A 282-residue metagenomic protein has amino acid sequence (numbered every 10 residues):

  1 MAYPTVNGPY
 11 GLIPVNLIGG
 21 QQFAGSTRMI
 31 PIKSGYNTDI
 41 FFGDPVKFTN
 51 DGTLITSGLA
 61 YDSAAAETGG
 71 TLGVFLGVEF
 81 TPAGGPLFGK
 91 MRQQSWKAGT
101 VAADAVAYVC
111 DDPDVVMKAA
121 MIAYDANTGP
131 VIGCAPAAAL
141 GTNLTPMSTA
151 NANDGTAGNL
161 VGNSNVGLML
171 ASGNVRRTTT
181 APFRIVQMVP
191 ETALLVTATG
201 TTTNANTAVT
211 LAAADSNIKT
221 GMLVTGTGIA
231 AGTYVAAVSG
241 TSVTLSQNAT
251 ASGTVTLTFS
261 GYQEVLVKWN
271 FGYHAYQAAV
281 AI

Functional and structural regions predicted by a protein language model:
M1-Y10, S172-L194, S260-I282: Protruding loop/beta-arch "assembly-hinge" segments enriched in small, turn-prone residues
A2-Y3, P14, G19-A138, T142-G155: A sequence-level detector for low-complexity, Ser/Thr- and acidic-rich stretches
V6-I13, G99-V101, N127-T128, N159-M169 (+1 more regions): Short amphipathic alpha-helical surface micro-motifs
Y10-V15, I30, V109-D111, I185 (+2 more regions): Generic hydrophobic, helix-prone segments enriched in Leu/Val/Ile
L12-V15, F23-A24, M29, T56 (+16 more regions): Intrinsically disordered, low-complexity, compositionally biased regions/tails
D44-T68, T142, P146-V175, A213-V243: Ser/Thr/Gly-rich low-complexity blocks that favor extended beta-strand/coil architectures
T71, F75-E79, V109, M169-A198 (+1 more regions): A structural signal for short, hydrophobic beta-strand segments that form beta-sheets in beta-rich/all-beta domains
F80-D114, S148, L195-I282: Small/polar beta-strand repeat architecture
